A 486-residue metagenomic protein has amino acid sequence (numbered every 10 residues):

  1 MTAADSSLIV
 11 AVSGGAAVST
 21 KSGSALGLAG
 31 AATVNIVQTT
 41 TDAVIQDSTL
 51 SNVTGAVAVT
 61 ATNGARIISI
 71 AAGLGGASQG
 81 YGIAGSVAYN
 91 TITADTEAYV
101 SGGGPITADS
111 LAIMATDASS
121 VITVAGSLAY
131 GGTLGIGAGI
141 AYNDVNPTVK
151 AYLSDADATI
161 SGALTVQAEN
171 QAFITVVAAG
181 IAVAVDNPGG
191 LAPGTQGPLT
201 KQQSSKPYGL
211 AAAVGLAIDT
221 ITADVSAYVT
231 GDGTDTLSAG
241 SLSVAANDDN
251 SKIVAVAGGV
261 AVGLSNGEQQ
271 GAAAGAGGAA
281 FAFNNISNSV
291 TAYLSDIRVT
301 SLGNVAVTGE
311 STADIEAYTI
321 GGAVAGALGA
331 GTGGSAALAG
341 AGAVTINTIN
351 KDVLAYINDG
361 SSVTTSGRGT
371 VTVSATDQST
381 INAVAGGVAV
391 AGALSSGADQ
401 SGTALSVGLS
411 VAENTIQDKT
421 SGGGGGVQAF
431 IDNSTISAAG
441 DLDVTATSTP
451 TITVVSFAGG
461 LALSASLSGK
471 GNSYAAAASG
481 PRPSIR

Functional and structural regions predicted by a protein language model:
M1-R486: Low-complexity, glycine- and small/polar-enriched segments
